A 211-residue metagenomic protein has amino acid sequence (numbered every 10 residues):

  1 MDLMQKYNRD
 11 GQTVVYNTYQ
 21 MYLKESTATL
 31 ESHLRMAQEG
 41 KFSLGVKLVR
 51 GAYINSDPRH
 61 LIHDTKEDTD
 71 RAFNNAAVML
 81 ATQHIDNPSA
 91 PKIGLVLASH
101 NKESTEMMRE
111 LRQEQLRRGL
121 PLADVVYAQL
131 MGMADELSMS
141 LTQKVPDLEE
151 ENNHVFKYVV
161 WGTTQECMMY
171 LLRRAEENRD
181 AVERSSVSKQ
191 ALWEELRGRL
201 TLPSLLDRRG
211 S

Functional and structural regions predicted by a protein language model:
M1-S211: Positively charged, amphipathic and often flexible ligand-engagement surfaces
